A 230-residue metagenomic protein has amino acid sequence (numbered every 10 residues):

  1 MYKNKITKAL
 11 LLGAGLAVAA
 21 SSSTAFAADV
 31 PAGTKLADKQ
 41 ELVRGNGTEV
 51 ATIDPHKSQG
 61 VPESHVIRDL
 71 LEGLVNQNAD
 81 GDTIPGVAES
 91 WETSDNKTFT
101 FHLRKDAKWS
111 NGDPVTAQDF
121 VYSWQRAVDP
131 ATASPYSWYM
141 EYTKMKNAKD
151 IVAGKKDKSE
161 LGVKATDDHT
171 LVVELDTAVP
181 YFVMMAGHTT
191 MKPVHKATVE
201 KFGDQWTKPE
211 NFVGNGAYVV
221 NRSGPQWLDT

Functional and structural regions predicted by a protein language model:
Y2-F26: Gram-negative bacterial Sec-dependent N-terminal signal peptides
A27-K35: Cleaved targeting-peptide boundary
D38-A51, E89, T98-F101, F120-S123 (+3 more regions): Short, well-ordered beta-strand elements
G45-D95, Q125, V213-N215: N-terminal lobe/hinge region of extracytoplasmic solute-binding protein
T48-A51, G81, D106-K108, A127 (+2 more regions): Solvent-exposed loop/turn segments at secondary-structure junctions within structured extracellular/periplasmic domains
H65-D69, D82, G86, T98 (+6 more regions): Extracytoplasmic/secreted proteins, especially bacterial periplasmic and envelope-associated proteins
S90-Y136, V172: Aromatic- and charge-enriched surface segment that lines or borders ligand/interaction sites
L175-T230: Gly/Pro-rich hinge or "lid" segments in bacterial periplasmic/extracellular proteins
